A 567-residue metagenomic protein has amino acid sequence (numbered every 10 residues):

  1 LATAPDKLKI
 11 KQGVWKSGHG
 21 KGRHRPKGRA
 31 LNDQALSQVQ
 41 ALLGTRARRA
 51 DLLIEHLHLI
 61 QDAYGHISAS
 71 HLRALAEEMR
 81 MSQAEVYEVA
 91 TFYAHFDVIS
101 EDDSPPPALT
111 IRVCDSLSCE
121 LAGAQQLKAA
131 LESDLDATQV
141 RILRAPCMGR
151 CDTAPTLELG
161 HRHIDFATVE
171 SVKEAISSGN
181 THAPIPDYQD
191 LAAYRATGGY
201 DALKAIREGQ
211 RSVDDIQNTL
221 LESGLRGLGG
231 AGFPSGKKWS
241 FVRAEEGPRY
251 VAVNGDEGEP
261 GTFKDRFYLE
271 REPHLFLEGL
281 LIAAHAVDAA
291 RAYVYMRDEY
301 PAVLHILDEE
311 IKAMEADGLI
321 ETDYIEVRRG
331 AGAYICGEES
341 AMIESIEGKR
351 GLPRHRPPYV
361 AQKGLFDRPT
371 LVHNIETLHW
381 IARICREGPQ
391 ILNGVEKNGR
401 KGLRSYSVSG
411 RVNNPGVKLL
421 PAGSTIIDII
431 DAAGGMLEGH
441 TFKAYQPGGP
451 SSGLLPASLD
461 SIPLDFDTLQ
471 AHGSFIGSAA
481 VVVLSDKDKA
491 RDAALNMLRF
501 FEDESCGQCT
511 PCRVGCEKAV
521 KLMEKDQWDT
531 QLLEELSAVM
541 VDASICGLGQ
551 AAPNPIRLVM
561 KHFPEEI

Functional and structural regions predicted by a protein language model:
G20, Y194-D201, V253-D265, V360-L365 (+1 more regions): Gly-rich Lys/Arg/Thr-decorated short loops/hinges at beta-loop-alpha junctions or inter-strand turns that position
K21-I111, D115-M148, D152-T181, D201-E222 (+7 more regions): Ferredoxin-type iron-sulfur electron-transfer modules in oxidoreductases and energy-metabolism complexes
Y93, E272-A286: Histidine-anchored nucleotide/phosphate-binding helix
L109-R112, V140-R141, T156, P248-V251 (+12 more regions): Structural motif
L121-A122, A129, K173-A175, L203-K204 (+14 more regions): Short helix/loop capping segments that flank catalytic or ligand/cofactor-binding pockets
I206-E245, N393, S407-V408, L419 (+2 more regions): Accessory "access/gating" subregions that flank catalytic or transport cores
G279-L281, A422-G439: Short amphipathic, charge-patterned alpha-helical segments
L304-A422, G434-L437: Hydrophobic alpha-helical positions that pack around
